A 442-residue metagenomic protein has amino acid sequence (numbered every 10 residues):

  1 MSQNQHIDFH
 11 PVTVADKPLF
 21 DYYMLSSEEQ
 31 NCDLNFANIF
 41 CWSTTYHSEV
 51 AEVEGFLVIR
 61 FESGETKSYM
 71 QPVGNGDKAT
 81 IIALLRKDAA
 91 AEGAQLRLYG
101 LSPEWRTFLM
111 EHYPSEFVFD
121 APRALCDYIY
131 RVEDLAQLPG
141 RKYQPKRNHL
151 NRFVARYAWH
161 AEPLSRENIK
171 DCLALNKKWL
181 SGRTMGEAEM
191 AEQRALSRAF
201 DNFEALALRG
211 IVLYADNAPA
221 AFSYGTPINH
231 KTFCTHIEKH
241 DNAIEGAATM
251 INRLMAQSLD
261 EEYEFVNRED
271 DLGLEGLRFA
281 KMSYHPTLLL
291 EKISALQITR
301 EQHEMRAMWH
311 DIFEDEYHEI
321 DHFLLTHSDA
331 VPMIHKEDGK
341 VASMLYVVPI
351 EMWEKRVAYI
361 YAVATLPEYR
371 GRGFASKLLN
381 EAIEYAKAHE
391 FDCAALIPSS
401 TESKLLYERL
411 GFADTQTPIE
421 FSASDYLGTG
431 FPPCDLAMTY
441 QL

Functional and structural regions predicted by a protein language model:
S2-E54, P418-L442: Amide-forming acyltransferase catalytic core, primarily the GNAT-like/NAT-type and related acyltransferase folds
K17, D21-E49, N148, H160-D241 (+1 more regions): A conserved beta-strand-loop-helix scaffold within acyl/acetyltransferase catalytic domains
M70-D77, H236-E245, I360-G371: A short, internal acetyl-CoA/4′-phosphopantetheine-binding micro-motif in the GNAT/acyltransferase core
T80, A243-L254, Y369-E381: Conserved acetyl-CoA pyrophosphate-binding loop and the N-cap/start of the following alpha-helix in GNAT-like
E92-P103, E261-E269, A386-S399: Conserved GNAT acetyl-CoA-binding A-motif
R106-F119, N148, L272-L289, S376 (+4 more regions): Conserved active-site alpha-helix within GNAT-family acetyltransferase domains
P114-E187, L427-L436, Y440-L442: Acyltransferase donor/substrate-recognition loop-hinge adjacent to the catalytic core
D120-Y128, T287-I298, A395-I397, E408 (+1 more regions): Conserved catalytic-core motifs of GNAT/GCN5-like acyltransferases
